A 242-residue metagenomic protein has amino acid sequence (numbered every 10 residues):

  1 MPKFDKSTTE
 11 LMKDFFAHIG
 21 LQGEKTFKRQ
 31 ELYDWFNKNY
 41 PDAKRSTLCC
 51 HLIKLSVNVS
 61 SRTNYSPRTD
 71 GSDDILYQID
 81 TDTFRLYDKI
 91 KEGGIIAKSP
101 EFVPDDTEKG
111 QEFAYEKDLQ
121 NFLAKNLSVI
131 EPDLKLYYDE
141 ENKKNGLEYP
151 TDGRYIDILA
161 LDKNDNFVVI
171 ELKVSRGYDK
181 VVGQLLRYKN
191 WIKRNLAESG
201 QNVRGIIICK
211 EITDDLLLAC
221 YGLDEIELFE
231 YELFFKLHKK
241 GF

Functional and structural regions predicted by a protein language model:
P2-T63, P67, K91-F242: Charged, terminal alpha-helix-loop-beta segments that serve as non-catalytic nucleic-acid engagement and/or assembly
S72-D74: Glycine/charge-rich, flexible interdomain linkers and switch-proximal surface loops that mediate coupling
L76-G94: Short, compact, well-ordered microdomains
